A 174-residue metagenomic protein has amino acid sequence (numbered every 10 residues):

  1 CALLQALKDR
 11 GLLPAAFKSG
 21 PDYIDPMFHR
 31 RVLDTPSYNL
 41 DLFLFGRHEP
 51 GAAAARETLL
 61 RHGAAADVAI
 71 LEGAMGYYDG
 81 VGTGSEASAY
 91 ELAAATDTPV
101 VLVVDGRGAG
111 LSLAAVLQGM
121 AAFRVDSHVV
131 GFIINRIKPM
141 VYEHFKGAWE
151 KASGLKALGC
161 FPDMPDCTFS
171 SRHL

Functional and structural regions predicted by a protein language model:
C1-L4, L174: Cofactor-/ligand-binding subdomain signature composed of acidic, glycine-rich, tryptophan-containing flexible loops
L4-T96, V104-H128, M140-H144: ATP-dependent carboxylate-amine ligase catalytic core
L102-D105, I133-N135: Conserved beta-strand segments of the P-loop GTPase G domain that flank and frequently precede/overlap
G110-L174: Internal gly/pro-rich beta-alpha loop/helix module that stabilizes soluble enzyme cofactors or their anionic handles
